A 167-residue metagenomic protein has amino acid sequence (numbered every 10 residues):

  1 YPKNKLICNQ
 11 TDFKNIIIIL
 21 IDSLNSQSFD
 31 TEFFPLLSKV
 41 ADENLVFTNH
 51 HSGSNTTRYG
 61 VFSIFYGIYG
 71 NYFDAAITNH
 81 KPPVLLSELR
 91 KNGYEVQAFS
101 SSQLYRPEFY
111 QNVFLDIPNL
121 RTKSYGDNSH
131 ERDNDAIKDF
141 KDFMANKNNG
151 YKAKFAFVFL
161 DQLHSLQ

Functional and structural regions predicted by a protein language model:
Y1-Q167: Active-site-proximal alpha/beta segments of enzymes that process anionic O-linked groups
